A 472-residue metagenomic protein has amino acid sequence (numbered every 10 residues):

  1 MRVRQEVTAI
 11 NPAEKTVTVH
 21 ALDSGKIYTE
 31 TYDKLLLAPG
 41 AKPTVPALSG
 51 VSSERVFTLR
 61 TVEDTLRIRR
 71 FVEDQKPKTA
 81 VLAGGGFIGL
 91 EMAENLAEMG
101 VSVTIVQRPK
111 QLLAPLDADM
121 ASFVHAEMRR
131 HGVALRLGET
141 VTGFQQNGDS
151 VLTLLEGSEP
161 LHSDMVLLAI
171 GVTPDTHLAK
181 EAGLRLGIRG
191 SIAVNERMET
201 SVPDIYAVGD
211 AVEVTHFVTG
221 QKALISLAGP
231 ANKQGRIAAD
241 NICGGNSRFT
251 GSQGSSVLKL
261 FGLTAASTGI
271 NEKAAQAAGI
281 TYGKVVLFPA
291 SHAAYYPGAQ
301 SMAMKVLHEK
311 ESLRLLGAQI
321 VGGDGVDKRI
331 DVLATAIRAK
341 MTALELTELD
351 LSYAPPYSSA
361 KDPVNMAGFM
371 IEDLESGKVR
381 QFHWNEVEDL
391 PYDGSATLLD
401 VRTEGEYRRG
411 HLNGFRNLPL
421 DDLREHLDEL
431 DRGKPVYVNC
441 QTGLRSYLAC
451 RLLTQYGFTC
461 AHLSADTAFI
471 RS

Functional and structural regions predicted by a protein language model:
R2-V19, D23, E30, E98-E196: A Rossmann-like FAD-binding core segment of flavoenzymes
L36, L167, A179, L398-D400: Hydrophobic beta-strand scaffold positions of dinucleotide-using enzymes
L37-M99, A134, I188, V194-E196 (+2 more regions): Glycine-rich dinucleotide-binding loop and its adjacent helix/turn
A41-P43, E63, F87, Q111 (+4 more regions): Residue-level detector of alpha-helix initiation sites
S52-K76, P160-I237, V332, A336: FAD-site-proximal beta/loop scaffold in flavoenzymes
T79-A80, F87-G148, L227-A231, R248-K273: Rossmann-like dinucleotide-binding cores of NAD(P)H-dependent redox enzymes
A211-D324, P355-S359, P363-L390, A396: Mid-to-C-terminal Rossmann-like scaffold of FAD/NAD(P)H-dependent oxidoreductases
L344-P355, S359-T397, E404-Y437, Q441-S472: Rhodanese-like catalytic fold shared by cysteine-dependent sulfurtransferases and DSP/PTP-type phosphatases
